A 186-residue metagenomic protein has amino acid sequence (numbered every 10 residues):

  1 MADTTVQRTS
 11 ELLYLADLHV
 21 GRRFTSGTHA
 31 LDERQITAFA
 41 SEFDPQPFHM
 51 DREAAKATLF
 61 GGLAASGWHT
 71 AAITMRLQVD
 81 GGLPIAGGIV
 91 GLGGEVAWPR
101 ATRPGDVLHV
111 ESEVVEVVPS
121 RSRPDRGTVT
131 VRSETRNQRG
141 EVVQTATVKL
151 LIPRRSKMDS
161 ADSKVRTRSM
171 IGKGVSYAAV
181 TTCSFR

Functional and structural regions predicted by a protein language model:
M1-H19, W98-K173, Y177-A178, C183: HotDog/MaoC-like acyl-thioester-processing domains
A2-G93, K157-D162, A178, C183-R186: Hot-dog-fold acyl-thioester-processing enzymes
